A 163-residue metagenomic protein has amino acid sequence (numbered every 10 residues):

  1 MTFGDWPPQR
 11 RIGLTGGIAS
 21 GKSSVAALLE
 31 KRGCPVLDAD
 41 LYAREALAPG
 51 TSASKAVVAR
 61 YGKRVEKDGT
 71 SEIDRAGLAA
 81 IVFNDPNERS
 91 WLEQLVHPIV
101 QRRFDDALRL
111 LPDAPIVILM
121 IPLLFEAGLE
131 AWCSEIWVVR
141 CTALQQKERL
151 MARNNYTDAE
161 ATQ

Functional and structural regions predicted by a protein language model:
M1-I73: Glycine-rich phosphate-binding loop of ATP-dependent small-molecule kinases
S20, S52, N87, I99 (+3 more regions): Short alpha-helical
G21, D40, L92, I118 (+1 more regions): Residue-level signal for inorganic ion chemistry
L41-P115: ATP-dependent small-molecule kinase phosphotransfer cores that center on conserved nucleotide phosphate-binding segments
L41-R44, G62, C141-L144, T162-Q163: Short, acidic/turn-prone active-site loops that include or flank metal/cofactor- and phosphate-binding residues
S54-V58, A143-M151, T162: An amphipathic alpha-helix signature
R103-L111, I116-A152: ATP-dependent NMP and nucleoside kinases share a basic, alpha-helical "lid"
N155-Q163: Glycine-rich S-adenosyl-L-methionine
